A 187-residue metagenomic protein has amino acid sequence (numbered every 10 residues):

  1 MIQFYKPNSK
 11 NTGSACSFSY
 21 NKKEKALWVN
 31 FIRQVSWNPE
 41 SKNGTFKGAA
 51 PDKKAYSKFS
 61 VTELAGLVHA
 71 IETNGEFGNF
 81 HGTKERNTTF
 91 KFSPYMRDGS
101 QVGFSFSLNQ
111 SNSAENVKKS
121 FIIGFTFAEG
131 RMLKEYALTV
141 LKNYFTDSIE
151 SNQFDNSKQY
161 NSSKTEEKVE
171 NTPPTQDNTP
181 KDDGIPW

Functional and structural regions predicted by a protein language model:
M1-W187: Positively charged, low-complexity terminal tracts and the immediately adjacent first secondary-structure elements
